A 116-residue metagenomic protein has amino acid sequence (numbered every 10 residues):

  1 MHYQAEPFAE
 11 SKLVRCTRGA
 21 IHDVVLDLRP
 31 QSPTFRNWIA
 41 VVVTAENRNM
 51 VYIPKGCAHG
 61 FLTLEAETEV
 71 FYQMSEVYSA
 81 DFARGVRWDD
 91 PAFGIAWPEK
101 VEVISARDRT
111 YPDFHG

Functional and structural regions predicted by a protein language model:
M1-N49, E65-E67, Y72-G116: Non-catalytic, conserved peripheral segments adjacent to functional cores
V51, H59-L64: Short beta-strand His + acidic residue motifs that chelate non-heme Fe in jelly-roll/DSBH and cupin folds
